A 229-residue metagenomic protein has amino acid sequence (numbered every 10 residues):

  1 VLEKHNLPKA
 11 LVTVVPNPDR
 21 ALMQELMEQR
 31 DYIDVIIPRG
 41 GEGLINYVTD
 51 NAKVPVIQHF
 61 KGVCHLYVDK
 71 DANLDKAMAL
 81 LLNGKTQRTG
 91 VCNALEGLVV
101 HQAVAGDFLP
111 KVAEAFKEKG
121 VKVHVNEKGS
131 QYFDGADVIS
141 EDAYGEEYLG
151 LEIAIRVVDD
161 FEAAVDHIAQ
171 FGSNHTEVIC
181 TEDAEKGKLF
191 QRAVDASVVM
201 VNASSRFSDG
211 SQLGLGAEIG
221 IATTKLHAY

Functional and structural regions predicted by a protein language model:
V1-D71: Rossmann-like NAD(P) dinucleotide-binding subdomain of oxidoreductase/dehydrogenase enzymes
A10-T13, D34-V35, V54-I57, H65-L66 (+6 more regions): Structural motif
P16, V125-E127, D159: Short loop/edge segments at beta-strand edges and connector loops that shape dinucleotide/nucleotide cofactor-binding
L22, Q29-Y32, G40-L44, H59 (+8 more regions): General structural feature for long, well-ordered alpha-helical segments within catalytic domains of soluble enzymes
M27-D31, N73, A136-A143, G214-E218: Short, surface-exposed amphipathic charged segments that create phosphate/polyanion-binding patches used for binding
L44-G150, V201: ALDH superfamily catalytic-core signature
S140-Y229: Conserved C-terminal structural/oligomerization subdomain of aldehyde/semialdehyde dehydrogenase
